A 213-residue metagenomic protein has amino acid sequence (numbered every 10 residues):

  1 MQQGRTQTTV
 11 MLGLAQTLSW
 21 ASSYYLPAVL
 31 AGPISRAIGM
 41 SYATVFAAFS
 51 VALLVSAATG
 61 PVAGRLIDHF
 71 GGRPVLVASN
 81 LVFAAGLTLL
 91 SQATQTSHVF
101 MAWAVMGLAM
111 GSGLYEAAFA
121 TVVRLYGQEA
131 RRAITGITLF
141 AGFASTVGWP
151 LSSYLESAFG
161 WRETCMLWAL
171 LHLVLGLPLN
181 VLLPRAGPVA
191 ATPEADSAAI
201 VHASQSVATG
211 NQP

Functional and structural regions predicted by a protein language model:
Q7-Y42, F46, T59-A63, G148-W149: Extracytoplasmic
T17, G86, S97-G113, T138: Hydrophobic core of transmembrane alpha-helices in multi-pass small-molecule transporters, especially MFS/SLC-type
I34, S112-Y126: Intracellular juxtamembrane helix-capping segments at the cytosolic ends of symmetry-related transmembrane helices
I34-S35, L66-I67, V147-F159, T164: Interfacial helix-cap and linker-helix signal at transmembrane-aqueous boundaries of multi-pass secondary transporters
A58-S97: Conserved MFS/SLC helix-loop-helix module at the cytosolic interface between two early adjacent transmembrane helices
Q128-W149: Glycine-rich segments within core transmembrane alpha-helices of 12-TM secondary carriers
E163-L182: Symmetry-related core transmembrane helices of the 12-TM Major Facilitator Superfamily/SLC fold
P184-Q212: Flexible cytoplasmic inter-helical loops of multi-pass small-molecule transporters
